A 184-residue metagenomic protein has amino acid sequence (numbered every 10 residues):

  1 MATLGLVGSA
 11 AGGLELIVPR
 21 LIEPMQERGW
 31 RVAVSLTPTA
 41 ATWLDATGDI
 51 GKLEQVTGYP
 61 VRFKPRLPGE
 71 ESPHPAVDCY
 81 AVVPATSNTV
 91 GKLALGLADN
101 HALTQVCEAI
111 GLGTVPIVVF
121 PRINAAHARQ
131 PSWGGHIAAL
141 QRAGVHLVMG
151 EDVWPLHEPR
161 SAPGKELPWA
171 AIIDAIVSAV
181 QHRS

Functional and structural regions predicted by a protein language model:
M1-V119, I123-S184: A cross-family phosphate/adenosyl-ligand binding-site feature
